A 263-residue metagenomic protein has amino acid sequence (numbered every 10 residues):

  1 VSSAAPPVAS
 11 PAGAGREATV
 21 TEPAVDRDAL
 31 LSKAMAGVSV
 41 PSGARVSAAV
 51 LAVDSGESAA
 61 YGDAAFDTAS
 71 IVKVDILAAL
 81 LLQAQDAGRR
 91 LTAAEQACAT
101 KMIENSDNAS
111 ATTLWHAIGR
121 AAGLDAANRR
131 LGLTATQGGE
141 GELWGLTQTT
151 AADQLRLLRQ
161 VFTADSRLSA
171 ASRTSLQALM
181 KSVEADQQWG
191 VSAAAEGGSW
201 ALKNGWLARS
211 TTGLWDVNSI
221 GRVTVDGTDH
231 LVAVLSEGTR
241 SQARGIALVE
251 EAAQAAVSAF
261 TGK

Functional and structural regions predicted by a protein language model:
S2-G15, P23-A48, V53-S55, H116-K263: Penicillin-recognizing serine hydrolase domain
P6-V20, E57-Y61, L77-L80, E104-N108: Acidic/histidine-rich, surface-exposed loop or edge segments in extracytoplasmic proteins
G56, A65-R89, M102, V232: Active-site SXXK
A60-D67, E140-L143: A short glycine/serine-rich beta->alpha loop
F66-D67, R89-A97, A243, A247: Residues at secondary-structure transition points
I71-V74, E104, Q148-L155: Short alpha-helical patches at coil-to-helix transitions and adjacent helical residues in well-structured domains
A84-T134, T150: Conserved catalytic neighborhood of penicillin-recognizing serine enzymes
